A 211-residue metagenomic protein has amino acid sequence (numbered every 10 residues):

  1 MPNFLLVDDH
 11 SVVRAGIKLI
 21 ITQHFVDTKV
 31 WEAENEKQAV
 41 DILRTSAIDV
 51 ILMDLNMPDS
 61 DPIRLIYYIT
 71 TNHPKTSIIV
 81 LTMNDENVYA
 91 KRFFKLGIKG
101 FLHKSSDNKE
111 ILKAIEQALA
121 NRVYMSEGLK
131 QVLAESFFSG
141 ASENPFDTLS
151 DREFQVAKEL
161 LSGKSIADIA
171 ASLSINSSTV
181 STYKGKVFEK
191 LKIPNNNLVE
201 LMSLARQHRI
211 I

Functional and structural regions predicted by a protein language model:
D8, D54-L55, T82, K104: Active-site residues of response regulator receiver
V13, P58, P194: The feature encodes the CheY-like receiver
E32-D41, P62-R64, N197: Helix N-cap/capping motif at the beta->alpha junctions
D54-I66: Conserved phosphotransfer microenvironments
I63-K75: Short amphipathic alpha-helix used as the core "switch/output" element in two-component signaling
Y89-F94, G100-F146, Q155, I210: Short, flexible helix-to-coil linker/hinge segments that flank and couple to helix-turn-helix
S142-T179: Helix-turn-helix DNA-binding segment
G185-I211: Basic, Lys/Arg-enriched C-terminal extension of HTH/homeodomain DNA-binding domains
